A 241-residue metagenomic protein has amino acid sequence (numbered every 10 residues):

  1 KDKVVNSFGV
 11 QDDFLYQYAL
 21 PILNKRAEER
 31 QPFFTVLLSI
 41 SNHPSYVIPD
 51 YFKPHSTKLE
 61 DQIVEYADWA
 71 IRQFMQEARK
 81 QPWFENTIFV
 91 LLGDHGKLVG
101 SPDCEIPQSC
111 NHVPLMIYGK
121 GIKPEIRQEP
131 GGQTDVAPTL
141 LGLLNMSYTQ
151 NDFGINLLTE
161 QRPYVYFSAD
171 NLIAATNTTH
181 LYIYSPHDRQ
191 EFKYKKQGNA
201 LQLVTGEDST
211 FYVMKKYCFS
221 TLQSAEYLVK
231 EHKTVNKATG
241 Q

Functional and structural regions predicted by a protein language model:
K1-Q241: Solvent-exposed soluble domains appended to multi-pass membrane proteins
